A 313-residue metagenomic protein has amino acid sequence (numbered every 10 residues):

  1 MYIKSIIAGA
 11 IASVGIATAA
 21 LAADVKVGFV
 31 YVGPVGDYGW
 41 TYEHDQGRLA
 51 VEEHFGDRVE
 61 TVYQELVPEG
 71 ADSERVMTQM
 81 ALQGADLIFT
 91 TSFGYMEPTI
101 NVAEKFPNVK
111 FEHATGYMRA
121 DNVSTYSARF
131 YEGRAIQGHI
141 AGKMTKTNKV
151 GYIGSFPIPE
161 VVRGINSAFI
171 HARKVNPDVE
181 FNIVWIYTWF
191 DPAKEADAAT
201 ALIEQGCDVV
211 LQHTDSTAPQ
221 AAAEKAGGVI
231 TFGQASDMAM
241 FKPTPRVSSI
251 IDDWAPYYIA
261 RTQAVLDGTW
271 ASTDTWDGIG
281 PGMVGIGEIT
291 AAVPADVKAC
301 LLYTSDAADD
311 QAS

Functional and structural regions predicted by a protein language model:
Y2-L21: Gram-negative bacterial Sec-dependent N-terminal signal peptides
G28-G47, V51-F55, V62-S73, F93 (+1 more regions): Extracytoplasmic "Venus flytrap"
R48, I136-I183, D274-P294: An alpha-beta-alpha
E60-Q79, Y187-I203: Structural motif
A85-S92, E112-A114, Q205-S216, F232-Q234: Periplasmic-binding protein-like
E104-A128, S236-P245: Flexible loop/hinge segments that line or gate small-molecule binding clefts
Y126-N148, I250-W270: Hydrophobic alpha-helical segments within soluble ligand-binding/sensing domains
Y303-A312: Single conserved hydrophobic/aromatic residue that forms the stacking wall/gate of nucleotide- or nucleobase-binding
